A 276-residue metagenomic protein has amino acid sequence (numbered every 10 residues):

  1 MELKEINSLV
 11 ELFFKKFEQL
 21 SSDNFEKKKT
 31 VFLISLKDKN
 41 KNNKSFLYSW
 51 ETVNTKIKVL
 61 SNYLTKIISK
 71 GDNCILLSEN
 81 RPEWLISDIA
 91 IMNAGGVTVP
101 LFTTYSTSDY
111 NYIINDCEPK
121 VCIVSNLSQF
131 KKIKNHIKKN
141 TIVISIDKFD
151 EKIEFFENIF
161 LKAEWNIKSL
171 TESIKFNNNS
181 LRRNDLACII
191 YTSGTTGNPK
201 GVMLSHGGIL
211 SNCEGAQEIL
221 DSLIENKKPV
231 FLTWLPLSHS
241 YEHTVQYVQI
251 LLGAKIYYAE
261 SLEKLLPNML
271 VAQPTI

Functional and structural regions predicted by a protein language model:
L3-F32, T55: A short N-terminal helical cap/helix-turn-helix that marks the beginning of AMP-binding/adenylate-forming
F32-L85, I89, S106-N111, H206-G207: Conserved AMP-binding/adenylate-forming core of the ANL superfamily
N42, K131-R183: ANL superfamily adenylate-forming
F46-E51, A187-C213: Conserved AMP-binding A3 loop
N54-L60, V202-L223: Conserved structural elements of the adenylate-forming
G95: Structured binding elements
W165-Y191, N198, I224-V230: Conserved pre-ATP/AMP-binding loop-to-beta segment of ANL
L210-T233, L237-I276: Conserved AMP-binding/adenylation subdomain of ANL enzymes
